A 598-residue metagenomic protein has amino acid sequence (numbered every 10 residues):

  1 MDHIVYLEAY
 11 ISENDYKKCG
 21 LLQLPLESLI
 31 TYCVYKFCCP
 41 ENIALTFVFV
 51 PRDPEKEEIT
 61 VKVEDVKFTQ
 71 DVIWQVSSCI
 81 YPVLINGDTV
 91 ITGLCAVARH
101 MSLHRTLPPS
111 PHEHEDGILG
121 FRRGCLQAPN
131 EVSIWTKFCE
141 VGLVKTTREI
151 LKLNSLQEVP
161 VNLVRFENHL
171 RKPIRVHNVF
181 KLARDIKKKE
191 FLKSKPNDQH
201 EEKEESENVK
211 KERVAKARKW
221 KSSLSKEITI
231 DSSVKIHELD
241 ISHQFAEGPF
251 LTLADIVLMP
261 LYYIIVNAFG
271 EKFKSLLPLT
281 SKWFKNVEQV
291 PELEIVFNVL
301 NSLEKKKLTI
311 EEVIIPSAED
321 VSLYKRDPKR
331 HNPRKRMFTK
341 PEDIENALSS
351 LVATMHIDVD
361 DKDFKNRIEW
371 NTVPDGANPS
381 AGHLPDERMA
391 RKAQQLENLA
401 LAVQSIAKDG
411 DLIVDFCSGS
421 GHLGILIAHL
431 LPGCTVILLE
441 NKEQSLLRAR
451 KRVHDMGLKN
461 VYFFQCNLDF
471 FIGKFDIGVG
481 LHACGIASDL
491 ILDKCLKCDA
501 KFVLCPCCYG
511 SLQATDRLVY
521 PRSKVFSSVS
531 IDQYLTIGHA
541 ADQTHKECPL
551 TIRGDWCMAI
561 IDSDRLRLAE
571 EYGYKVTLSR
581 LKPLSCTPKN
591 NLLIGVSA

Functional and structural regions predicted by a protein language model:
M1-D185, E190, S194-P196, H200-K210: GST-like domain detector, emphasizing the conserved glutathione-binding G-site in the N-terminal thioredoxin-like
F47-E55, E149-N154, V179-K189, Q199 (+6 more regions): Short amphipathic alpha-helical segments embedded in low-complexity Lys/Glu-rich regions
T60-S78, N208-F250: Intrinsically disordered, low-complexity acidic Ser/Thr-rich regulatory segments
D88-T92, L119-L126, N130, L153-P160 (+9 more regions): Intrinsic disorder
V90-V97, A128-E131, W135, C139 (+13 more regions): Alpha-helical interaction elements in eukaryotic regulators
Q244-G270, K282, E288: GST superfamily/GST-like fold recognition
A254-I256, L279-L293, N298-R330, L399: Long, internal protein-protein interaction and assembly surfaces
E312-F416, H422-H429, G433-A598: Class I S-adenosyl-L-methionine
